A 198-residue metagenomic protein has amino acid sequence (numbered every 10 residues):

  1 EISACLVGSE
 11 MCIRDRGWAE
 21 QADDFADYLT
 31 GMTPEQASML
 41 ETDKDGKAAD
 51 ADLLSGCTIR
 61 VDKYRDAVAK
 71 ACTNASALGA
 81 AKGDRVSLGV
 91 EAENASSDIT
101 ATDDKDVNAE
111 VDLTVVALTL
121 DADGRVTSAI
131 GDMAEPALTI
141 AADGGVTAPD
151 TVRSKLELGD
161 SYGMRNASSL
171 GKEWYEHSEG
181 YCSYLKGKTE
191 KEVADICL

Functional and structural regions predicted by a protein language model:
E1, A80-A137: Structured beta-strand/loop patches that form or line metal/cofactor-binding pockets in enzymes
I2-L6, M11-I13: Short, small-residue-biased leader/transition segments that mark boundaries at the very start of proteins
R14-R16, A49-T58, K105, V115 (+1 more regions): Second-shell loop/turn segments in exported
A19-D27, T147, K172-S183, T189-A194: Solvent-exposed N-terminal domain segments of exported/luminal and surface proteins
M32, Q36-T58, K191-L198: Acidic, glycine-rich flexible loop segments
D52, D160-A167, W174-H177: Short, surface-exposed loop/turn segments at secondary-structure boundaries that line and modulate
I59-G79: Stable alpha-helical structural segments in soluble proteins, enriched in small hydrophobic residues
L138-D160: Acidic, Ser/Thr/Gly/Pro-rich low-complexity segments that form flexible
